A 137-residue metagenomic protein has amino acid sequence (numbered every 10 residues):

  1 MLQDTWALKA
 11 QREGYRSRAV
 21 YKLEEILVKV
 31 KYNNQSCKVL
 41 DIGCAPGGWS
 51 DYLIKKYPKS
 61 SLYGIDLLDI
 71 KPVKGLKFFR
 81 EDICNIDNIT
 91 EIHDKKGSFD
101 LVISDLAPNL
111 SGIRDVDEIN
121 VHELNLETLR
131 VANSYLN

Functional and structural regions predicted by a protein language model:
M1-N34: Class I SAM-dependent methyltransferase Rossmann-like catalytic core, especially the SAM/SAH-binding loop
L23, G43, V102: Residue-level signature of catalytic and energy-coupling elements of molecular machines, predominantly ATP/GTP-dependent
V30, Y57, H93-K96: Active-site catalytic pocket residues across diverse enzymes, especially alpha/beta-hydrolases
Q35-A45: Conserved class I S-adenosyl-L-methionine
P46-P58: Conserved SAM-binding loop of SAM-dependent methyltransferases across substrates and taxa, primarily the Class I
S61-D66: Conserved SAM-binding motif I beta-strand of class I
L67-N109: S-adenosyl-L-methionine
G97-N137: Mobile active-site "lid"/loop adjacent to the S-adenosyl-L-methionine
